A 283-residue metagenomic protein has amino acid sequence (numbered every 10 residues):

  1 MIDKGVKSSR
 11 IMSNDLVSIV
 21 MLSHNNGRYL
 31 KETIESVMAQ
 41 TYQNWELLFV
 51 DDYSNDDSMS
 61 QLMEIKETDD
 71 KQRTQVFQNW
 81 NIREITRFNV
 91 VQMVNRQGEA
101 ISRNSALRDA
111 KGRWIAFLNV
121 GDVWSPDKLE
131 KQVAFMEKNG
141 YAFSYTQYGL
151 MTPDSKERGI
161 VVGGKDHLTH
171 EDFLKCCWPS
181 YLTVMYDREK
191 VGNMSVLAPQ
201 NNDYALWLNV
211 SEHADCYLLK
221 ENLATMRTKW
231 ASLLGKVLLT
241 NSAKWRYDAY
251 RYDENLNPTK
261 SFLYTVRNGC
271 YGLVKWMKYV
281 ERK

Functional and structural regions predicted by a protein language model:
M1-M38: N-proximal low-complexity "stem/linker" segments adjacent to membrane-targeting elements
N14-V17, M38-F49, D56-D57, F88-N89: Short loop->beta transition adjacent to catalytic acidic/histidine clusters or analogous donor-positioning motifs
S36, Q43, D51-L62, E67 (+1 more regions): A conserved acidic beta->alpha catalytic loop
E84-A110: Glycine-rich, basic loop-to-helix element that forms the pyrophosphate-binding segment of sugar-nucleotide handling
R108, V162-N241: Conserved nucleotide-sugar donor-binding catalytic segment
I115: Short aromatic/hydrophobic "clamp" motif used to bind/position activated sugar donors
N119-V123, Q147: The conserved acidic donor/metal-binding loop of glycosyltransferases
D127-G159: Conserved donor NDP-sugar-binding/catalytic core segment of glycosyltransferases
